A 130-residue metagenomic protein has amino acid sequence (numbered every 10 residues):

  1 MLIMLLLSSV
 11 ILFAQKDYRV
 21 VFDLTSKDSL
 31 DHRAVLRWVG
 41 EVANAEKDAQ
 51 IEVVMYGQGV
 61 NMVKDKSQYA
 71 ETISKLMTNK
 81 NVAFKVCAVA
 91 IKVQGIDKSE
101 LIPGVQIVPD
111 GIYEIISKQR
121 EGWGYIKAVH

Functional and structural regions predicted by a protein language model:
M1-K16: Bacterial Sec-dependent N-terminal signal peptides
A14-H130: Secreted/extracellular ectodomain signature
